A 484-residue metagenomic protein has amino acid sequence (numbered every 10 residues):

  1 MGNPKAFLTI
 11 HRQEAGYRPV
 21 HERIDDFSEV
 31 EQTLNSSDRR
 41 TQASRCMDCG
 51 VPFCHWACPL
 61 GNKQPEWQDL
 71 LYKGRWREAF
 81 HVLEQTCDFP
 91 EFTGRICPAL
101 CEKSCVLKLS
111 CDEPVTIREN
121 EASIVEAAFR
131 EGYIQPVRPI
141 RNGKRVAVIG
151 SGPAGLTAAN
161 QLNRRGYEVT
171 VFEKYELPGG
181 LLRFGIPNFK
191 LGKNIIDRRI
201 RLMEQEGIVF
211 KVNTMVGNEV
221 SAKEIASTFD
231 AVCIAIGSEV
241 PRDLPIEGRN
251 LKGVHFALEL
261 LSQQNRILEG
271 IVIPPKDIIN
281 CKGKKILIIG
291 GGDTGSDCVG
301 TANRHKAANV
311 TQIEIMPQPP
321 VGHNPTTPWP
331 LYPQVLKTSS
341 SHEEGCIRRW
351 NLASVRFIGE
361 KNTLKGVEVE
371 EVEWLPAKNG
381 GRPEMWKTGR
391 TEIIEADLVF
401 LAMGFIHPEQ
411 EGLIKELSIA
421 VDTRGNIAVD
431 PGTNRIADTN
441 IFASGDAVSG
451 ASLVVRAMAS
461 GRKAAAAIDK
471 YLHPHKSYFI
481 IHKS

Functional and structural regions predicted by a protein language model:
R23-T41, K63-R95, C111-R138, Q264: Ferredoxin-type iron-sulfur electron-transfer modules in oxidoreductases and energy-metabolism complexes
E78, I140, R145-I149, D197-I246 (+3 more regions): Feature captures the FAD/FMN-dependent oxidoreductase FAD-binding
F80-C87, L100, N120, L181-D230 (+2 more regions): N-terminal Rossmann-like dinucleotide/flavin-binding domain of flavoprotein oxidoreductases that bind FAD/FMN
S123-I140, R198-N218, P241-H305, D422-G432 (+1 more regions): Glycine-rich dinucleotide-binding loop and its adjacent helix/turn
R145-T170, T294-R304: N-terminal Rossmann-like FAD-binding beta1-loop-alpha1 element of flavoenzymes
Y167-R183, V310-P320: Glycine-rich FAD pyrophosphate-binding loop
N250-G283, P376-A451: FAD-site-proximal beta/loop scaffold in flavoenzymes
G295-V299, H305, A447-L472: A conserved FAD-binding loop/helix module that cradles the flavin
